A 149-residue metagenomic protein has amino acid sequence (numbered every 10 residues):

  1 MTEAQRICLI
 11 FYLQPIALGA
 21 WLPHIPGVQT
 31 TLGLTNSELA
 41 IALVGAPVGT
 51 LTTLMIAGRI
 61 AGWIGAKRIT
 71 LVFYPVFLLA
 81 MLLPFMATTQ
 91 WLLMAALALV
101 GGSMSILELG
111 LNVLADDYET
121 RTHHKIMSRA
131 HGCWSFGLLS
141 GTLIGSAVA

Functional and structural regions predicted by a protein language model:
M1-T30, A98-G102: Pair of pore-lining "gating" transmembrane helices in MFS-fold secondary transporters
Y12, A80, W91-L107: Hydrophobic core of transmembrane alpha-helices in multi-pass small-molecule transporters, especially MFS/SLC-type
G33, G65, M86-W91: Helix-breaking motifs and short loop linkers at transmembrane-helix boundaries and internal kinks in secondary membrane
I41-R59: Central cavity-lining transmembrane alpha-helices of secondary-active solute carriers, predominantly the Major
P47-V48, S135-S140: Short hydrophobic/small-residue motifs within alpha-helical transmembrane segments of multi-pass transporter-like
T53-A66, A149: Helix-to-loop junctions at the C-terminal end of transmembrane segments in multipass secondary transporters
R68-L82: Structural signature of the two symmetry-related core transmembrane helices
I106-T120: Intracellular juxtamembrane helix-capping segments at the cytosolic ends of symmetry-related transmembrane helices
